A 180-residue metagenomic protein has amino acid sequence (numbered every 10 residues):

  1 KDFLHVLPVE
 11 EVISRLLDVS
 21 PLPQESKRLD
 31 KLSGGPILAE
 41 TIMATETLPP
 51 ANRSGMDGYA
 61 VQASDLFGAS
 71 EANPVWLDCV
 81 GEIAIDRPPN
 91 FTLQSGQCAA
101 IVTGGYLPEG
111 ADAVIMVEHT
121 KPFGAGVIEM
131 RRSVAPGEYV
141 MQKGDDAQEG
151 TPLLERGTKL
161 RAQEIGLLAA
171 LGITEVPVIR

Functional and structural regions predicted by a protein language model:
K1-N73: Short, low-complexity N-terminal leaders and the immediately following helix N-cap/first helix
F3-L4, A60-R180: Short, glycine/charged-enriched hinge/interface segments at domain edges or termini
